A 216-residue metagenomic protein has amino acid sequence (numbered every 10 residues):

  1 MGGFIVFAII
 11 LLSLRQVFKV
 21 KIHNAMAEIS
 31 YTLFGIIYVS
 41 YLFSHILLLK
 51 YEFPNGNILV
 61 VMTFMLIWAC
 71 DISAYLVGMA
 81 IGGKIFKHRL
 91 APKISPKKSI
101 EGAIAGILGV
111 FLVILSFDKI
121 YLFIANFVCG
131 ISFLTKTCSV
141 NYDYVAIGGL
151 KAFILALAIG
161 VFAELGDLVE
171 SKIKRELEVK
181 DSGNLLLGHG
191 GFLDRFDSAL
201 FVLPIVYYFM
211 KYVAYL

Functional and structural regions predicted by a protein language model:
M1-L157: Membrane-embedded alpha-helical bundles of polytopic integral membrane proteins
I67-G83, K87, A91, P96 (+2 more regions): Acidic (Asp/Glu-rich) catalytic motifs at the cytosolic membrane interface
N126-K136, H189-G191, F196, Y215-L216: Short, conserved aromatic-histidine micro-motifs
K151, S171, V206-Y207: A generic structural signal for well-ordered alpha-helical surface patches
Y208-L216: Juxtamembrane boundary at the C-terminal end of a transmembrane helix
